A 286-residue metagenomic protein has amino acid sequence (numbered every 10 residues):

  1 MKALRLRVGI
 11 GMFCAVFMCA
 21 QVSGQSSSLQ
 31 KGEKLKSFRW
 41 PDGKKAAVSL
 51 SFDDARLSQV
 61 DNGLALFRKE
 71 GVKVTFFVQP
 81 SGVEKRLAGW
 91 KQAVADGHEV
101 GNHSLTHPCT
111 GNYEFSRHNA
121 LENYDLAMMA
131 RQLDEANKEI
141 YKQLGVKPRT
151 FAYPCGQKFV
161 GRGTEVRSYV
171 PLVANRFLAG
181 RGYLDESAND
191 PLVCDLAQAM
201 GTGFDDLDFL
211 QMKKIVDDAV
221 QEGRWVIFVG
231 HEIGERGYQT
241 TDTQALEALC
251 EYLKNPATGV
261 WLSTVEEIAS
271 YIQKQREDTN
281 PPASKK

Functional and structural regions predicted by a protein language model:
M1-L6: N-terminal secretory signal peptides that target proteins for export/translocation
G9-Q21: Bacterial N-terminal signal peptides
S26-V60: Boundary/entry segment of secreted carbohydrate-active catalytic domains
L29-D42, V74, G82-K85, F177-V193 (+3 more regions): C-terminal domain-boundary segment and adjacent tail
A47-S51, V74-V78, E99-N102, K147-Y153 (+4 more regions): Structural recognition of the beta-strand scaffold that forms the well-ordered cores of secreted hydrolase catalytic
Q59-P80, T279-P282: A short alpha/beta connector and helix-capping loop motif
N62, E84-K85, C109-K213, A245: Catalytic domains of cell-wall/extracellular-matrix polysaccharide-remodeling enzymes, centered on de-N-acetylation
L64-G71, V83-L105, K142, V173-A174 (+3 more regions): Acidic (Asp/Glu)-rich catalytic clusters
